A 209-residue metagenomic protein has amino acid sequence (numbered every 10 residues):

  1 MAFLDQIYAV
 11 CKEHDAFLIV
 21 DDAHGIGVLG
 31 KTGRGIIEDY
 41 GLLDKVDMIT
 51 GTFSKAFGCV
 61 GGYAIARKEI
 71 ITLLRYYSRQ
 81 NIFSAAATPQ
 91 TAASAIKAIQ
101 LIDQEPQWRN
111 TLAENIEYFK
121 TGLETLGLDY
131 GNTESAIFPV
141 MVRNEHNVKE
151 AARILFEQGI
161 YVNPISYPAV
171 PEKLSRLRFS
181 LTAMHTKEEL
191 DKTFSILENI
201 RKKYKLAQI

Functional and structural regions predicted by a protein language model:
M1-D15, N147-V148, E188: Active-site core of PLP-dependent enzymes with the aminotransferase class I/II
E13-H14, L126, Q158, Y204: Helix C-cap/helix->beta junction micro-motif
H14-F17, H24, L29-E134: Active-site C-terminal subdomain of aminotransferase-like
N110-F119, E124-G159, A169, L174 (+1 more regions): Conserved PLP-binding catalytic core of the aspartate aminotransferase-like
E157-I160, A169-I209: PLP-dependent enzyme catalytic core of the Aspartate aminotransferase-like
I165-S166: Cytosolic Rossmann-like ligand/nucleotide-binding regulatory domains
